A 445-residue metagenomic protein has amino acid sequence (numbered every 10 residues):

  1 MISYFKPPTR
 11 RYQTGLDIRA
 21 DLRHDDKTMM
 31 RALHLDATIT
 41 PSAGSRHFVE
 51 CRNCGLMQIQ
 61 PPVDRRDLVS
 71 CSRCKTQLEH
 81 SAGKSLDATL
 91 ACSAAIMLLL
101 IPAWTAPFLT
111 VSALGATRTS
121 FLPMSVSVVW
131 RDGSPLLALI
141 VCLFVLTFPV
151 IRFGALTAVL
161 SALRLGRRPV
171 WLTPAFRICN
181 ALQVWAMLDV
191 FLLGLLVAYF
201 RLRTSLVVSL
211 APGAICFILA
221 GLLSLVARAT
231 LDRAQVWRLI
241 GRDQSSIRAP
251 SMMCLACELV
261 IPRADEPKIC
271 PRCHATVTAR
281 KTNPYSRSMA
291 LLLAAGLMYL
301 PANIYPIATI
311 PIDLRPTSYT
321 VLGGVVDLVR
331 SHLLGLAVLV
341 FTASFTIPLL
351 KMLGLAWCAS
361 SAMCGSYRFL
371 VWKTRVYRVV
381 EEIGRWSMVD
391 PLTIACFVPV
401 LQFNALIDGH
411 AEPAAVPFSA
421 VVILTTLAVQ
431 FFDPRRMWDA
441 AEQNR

Functional and structural regions predicted by a protein language model:
I2-F5, L16, D21-R445: Long C-terminal interaction/binding lobes of large macromolecular proteins
